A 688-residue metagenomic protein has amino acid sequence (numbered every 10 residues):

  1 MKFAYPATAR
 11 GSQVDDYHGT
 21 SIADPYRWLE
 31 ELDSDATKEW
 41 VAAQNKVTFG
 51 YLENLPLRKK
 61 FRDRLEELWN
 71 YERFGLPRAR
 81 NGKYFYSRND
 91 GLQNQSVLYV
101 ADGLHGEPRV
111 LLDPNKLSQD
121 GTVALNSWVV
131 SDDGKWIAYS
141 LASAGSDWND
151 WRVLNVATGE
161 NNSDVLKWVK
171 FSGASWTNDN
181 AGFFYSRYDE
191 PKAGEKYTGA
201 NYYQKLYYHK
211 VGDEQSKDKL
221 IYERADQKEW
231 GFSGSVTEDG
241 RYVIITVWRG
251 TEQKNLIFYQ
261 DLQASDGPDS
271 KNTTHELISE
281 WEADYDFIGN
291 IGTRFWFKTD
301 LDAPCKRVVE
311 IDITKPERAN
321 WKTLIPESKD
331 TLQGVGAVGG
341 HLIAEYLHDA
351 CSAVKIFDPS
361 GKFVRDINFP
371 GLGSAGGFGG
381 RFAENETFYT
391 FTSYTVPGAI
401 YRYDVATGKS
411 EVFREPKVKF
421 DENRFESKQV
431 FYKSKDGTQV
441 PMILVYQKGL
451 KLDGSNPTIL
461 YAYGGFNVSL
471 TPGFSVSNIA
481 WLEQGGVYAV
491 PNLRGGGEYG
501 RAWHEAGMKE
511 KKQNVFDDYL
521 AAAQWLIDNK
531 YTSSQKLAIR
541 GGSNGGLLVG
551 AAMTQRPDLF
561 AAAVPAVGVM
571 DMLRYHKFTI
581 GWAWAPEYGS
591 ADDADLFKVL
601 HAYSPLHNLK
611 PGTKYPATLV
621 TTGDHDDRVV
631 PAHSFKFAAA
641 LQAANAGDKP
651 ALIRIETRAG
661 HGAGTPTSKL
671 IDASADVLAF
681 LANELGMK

Functional and structural regions predicted by a protein language model:
M1-G19: Charged, compositionally biased N-terminal leader segments and the immediate start of the first structured element
Q13, Y17, L29, I221 (+9 more regions): Short clusters of hydrophobic/aromatic residues that line enzyme substrate/ligand-binding pockets
D16, D284, G376, L606-L609: Short beta-strand/turn micro-motifs at beta-sheet edges
S21-W28, L32-K83, S87-V110, P114-N456 (+3 more regions): Peripheral, non-catalytic segments that deliver or gate enzyme domains
V110, R152, P457-L460, K536-G541 (+1 more regions): Beta-strand segments within the central parallel beta-sheet cores of soluble alpha/beta enzyme folds
A462-G464, T622: The conserved beta1-alpha1 loop
S477, Q484, V490-K688: Active-site-proximal cap/loop segments of hydrolase catalytic domains
